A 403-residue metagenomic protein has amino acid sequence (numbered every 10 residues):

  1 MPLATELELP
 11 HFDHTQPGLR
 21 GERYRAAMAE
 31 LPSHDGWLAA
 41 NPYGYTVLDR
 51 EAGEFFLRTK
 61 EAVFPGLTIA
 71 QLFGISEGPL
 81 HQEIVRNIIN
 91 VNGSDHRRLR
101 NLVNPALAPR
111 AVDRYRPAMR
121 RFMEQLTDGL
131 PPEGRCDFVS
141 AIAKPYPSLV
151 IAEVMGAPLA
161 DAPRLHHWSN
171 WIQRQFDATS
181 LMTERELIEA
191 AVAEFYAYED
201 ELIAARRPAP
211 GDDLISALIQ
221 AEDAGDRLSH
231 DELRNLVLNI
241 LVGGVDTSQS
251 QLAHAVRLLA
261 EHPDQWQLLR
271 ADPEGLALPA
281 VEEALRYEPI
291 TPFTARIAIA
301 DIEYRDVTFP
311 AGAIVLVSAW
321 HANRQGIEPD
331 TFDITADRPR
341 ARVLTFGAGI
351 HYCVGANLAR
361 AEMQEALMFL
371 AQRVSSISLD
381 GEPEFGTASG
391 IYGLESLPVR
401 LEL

Functional and structural regions predicted by a protein language model:
M1-L403: Cytochrome P450
